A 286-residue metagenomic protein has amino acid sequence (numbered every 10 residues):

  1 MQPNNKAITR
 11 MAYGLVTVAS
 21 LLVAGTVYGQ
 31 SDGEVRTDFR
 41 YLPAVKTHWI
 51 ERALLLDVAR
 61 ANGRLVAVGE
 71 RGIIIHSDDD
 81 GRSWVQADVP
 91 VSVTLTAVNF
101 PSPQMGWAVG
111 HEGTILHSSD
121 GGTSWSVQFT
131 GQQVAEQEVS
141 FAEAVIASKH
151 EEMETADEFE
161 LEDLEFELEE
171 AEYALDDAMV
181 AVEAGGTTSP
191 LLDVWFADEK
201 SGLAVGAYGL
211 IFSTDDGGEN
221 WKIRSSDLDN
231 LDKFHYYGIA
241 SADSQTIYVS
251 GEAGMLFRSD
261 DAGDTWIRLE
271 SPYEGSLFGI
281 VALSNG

Functional and structural regions predicted by a protein language model:
Q2-L15: Bacterial N-terminal signal peptides that target proteins for export
V16-T17, V27: Cleavable N-terminal signal peptides
Y28-G286: Residue-level hotspots at or immediately adjacent to binding/recognition sites across diverse folds
